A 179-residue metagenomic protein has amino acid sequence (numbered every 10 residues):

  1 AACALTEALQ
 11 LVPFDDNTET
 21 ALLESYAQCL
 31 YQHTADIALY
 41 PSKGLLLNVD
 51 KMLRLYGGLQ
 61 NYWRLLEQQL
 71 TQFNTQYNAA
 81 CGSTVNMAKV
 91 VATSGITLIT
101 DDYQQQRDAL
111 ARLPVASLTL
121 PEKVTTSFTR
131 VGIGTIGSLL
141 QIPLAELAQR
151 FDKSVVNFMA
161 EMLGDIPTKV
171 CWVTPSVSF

Functional and structural regions predicted by a protein language model:
A1-F179: Gly/Gly-Pro- and Ser/Thr-rich, intrinsically disordered tail segments characteristic of DNA damage-repair and tolerance
